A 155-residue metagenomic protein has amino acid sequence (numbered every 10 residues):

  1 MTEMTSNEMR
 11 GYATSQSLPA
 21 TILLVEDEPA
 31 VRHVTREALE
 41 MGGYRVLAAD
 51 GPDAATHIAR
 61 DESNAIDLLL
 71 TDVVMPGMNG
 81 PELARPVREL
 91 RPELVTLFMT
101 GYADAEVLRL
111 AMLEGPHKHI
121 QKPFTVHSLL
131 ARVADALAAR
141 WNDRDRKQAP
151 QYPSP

Functional and structural regions predicted by a protein language model:
M1-L23, R36, R60, N64-A65 (+4 more regions): Non-catalytic signal-transmission and effector/linker regions of two-component phosphorelay proteins
E26: Conserved acidic carboxylate
H33-M41: Charged docking surfaces used in two-component/phosphorelay signaling
R36, A48-L68, V107-L108: Acidic, metal-coordinating helix/loop segments flanking the phosphotransfer/catalytic sites of two-component signaling
D50-G51, P76-L83: Acidic catalytic/metal-coordinating carboxylates
D72, T100: Active-site residues of response regulator receiver
G80, A111-I120: As written
Y102-E106: Negatively charged, flexible loop motifs adjacent to catalytic sites in prokaryotic signal transduction proteins
